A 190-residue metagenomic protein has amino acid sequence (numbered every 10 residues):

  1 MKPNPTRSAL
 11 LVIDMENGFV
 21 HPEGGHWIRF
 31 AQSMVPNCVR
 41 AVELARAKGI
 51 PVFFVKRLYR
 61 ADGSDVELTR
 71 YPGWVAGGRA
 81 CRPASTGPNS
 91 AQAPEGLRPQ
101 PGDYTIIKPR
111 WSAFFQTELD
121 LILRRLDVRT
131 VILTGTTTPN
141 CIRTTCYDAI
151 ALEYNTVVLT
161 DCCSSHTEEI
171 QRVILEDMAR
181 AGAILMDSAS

Functional and structural regions predicted by a protein language model:
M1-A9, R40-K48, D65-V66, Y71-S190: Active-site-adjacent betaalpha module
L10-M15: N-terminal nucleotide-binding beta1-loop-alpha1 segment
E16-N17, R60: Short active-site segment of divalent metal-dependent hydrolases/proteases that encodes the spacing between
G18-P22: Short acidic, Gly/Ser-rich segments with clustered Asp/Glu that frequently serve as metal-coordination loops in enzyme
G24-A31: Short glycine-enriched, charge-decorated loop/helix-capping segments at active-site entrances that position
R29, A41-V42, V52: Extended, low-complexity cationic-aromatic segments
S33-V39: Short, well-structured N-terminal submotif of metal-dependent ribonuclease cores
I50-R57, D62-G63, L159: Short beta-strand segments at enzyme active-site cores
